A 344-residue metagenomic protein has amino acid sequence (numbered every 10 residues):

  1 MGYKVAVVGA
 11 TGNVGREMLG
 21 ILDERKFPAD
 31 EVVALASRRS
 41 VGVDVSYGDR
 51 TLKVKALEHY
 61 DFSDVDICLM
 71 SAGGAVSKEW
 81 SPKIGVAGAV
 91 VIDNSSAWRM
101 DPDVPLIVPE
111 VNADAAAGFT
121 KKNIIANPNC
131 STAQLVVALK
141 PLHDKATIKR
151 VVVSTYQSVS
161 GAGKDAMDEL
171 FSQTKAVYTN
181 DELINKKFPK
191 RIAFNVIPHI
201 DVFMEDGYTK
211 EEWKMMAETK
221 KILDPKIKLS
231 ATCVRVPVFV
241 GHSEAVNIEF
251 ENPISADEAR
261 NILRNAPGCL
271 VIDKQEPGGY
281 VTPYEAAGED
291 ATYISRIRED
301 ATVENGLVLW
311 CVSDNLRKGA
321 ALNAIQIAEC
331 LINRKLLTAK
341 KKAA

Functional and structural regions predicted by a protein language model:
M1-I192, K228, A256, N261 (+6 more regions): N-terminal Rossmann-like NAD(P) cofactor-binding subdomain of oxidoreductases, focused on the glycine-rich
R39, V240-S243, G288: A short, glycine/Asx- and small/polar-enriched loop/turn that sits immediately N-terminal to a beta-strand
N123-Q134, G207-M216, K221, G319-N323: A glycine-rich, Thr/Ser-enriched phosphate-binding loop motif common to dinucleotide/cofactor-binding enzymes
Y178-L183, K214-E218, L229-V234, A245 (+1 more regions): Glycine-rich, charged/polar anion/phosphate-binding loops that engage phosphate groups from diverse ligands
I192-F239: Oxyanion-binding "anion nests"
A231-T232, P237-P267: Internal helical hairpin/lid segments
V234-P237, S313-K318: Glycine-rich phosphate/pyrophosphate-binding beta-alpha loops
P253-A287: Terminal hydrophobic/aromatic helix or amphipathic segment near a protein terminus
